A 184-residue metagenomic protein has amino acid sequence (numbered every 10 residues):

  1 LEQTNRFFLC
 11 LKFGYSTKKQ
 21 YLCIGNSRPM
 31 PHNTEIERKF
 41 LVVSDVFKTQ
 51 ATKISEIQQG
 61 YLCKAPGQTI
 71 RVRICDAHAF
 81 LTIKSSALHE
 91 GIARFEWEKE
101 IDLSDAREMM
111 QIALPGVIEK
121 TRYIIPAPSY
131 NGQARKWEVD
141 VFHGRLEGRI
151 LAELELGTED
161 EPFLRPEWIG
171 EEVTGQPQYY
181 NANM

Functional and structural regions predicted by a protein language model:
F7-G14: Hydrophobic alpha-helical signal peptides and transmembrane signal-/tail-anchor segments that drive secretory-pathway
Y15-T17, Y21, N26: Short, positively charged and aromatic/hydrophobic N-terminal segments
M30-M184: Phosphate-end processing signature that detects enzymes handling 5′-triphosphorylated RNA and polyphosphate
